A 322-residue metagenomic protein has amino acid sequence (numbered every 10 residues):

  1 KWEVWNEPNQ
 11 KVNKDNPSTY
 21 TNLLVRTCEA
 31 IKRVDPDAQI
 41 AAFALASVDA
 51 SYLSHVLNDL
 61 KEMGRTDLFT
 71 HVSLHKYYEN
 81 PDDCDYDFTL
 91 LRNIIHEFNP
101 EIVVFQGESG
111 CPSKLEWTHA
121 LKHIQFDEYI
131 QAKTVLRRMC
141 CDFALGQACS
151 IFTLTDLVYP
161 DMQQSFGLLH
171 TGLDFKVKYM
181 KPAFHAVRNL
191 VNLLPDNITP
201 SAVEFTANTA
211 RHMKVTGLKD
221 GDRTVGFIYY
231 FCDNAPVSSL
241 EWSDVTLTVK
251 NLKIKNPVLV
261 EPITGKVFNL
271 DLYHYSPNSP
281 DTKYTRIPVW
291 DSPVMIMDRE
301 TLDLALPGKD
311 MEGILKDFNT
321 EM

Functional and structural regions predicted by a protein language model:
K1-H71, H75-I94, L115-V135, D161 (+3 more regions): Active-site cleft segment of glycoside hydrolase catalytic domains centered on the general acid/base Glu
K1-V4, Q39-A42, T70-L74, V103-E108 (+3 more regions): Structural recognition of the beta-strand scaffold that forms the well-ordered cores of secreted hydrolase catalytic
T27-A38, L68, I94-E101, R138-A148 (+2 more regions): A structural motif corresponding to the C-terminal end of an alpha-helix and its immediate exit/capping segment
K114-L194, I198-M213: Aromatic/acidic polysaccharide-binding cleft in carbohydrate-active enzymes
G167-L168, V177, A183, L194 (+4 more regions): Long, charge-rich C-terminal accessory regions
T206-K255, T301: Carbohydrate-binding surface patches
L247-N269: Solvent-exposed beta-hairpin/edge-strand motifs
N269-M322: C-terminal beta-strand-rich structural cap/linker in extracellular carbohydrate-active enzymes
